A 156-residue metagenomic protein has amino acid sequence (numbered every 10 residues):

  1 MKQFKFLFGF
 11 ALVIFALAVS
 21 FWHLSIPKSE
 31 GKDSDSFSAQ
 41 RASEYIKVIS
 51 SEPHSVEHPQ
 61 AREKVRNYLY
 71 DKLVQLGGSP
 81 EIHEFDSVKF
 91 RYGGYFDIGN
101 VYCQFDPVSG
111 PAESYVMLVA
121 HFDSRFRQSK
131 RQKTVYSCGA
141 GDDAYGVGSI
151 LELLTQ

Functional and structural regions predicted by a protein language model:
M1-K2: N-terminal Lys/Arg-rich, disordered targeting/topogenic segments
K5-W22: Hydrophobic membrane-insertion alpha-helices, especially the h-region of bacterial N-terminal signal peptides
H23-P27: Hydrophobic alpha-helical transmembrane segments in integral membrane proteins
K28-F37, S50-E63, V88-Y92, Q132-A144: Second-shell loop/turn segments in exported
D33-A42, S114: Periplasmic POTRA and POTRA-like interaction domains that precede and scaffold membrane channels/assemblies
S38-Y45, E52, A61, V65-L69 (+2 more regions): Stable alpha-helical elements in mature extracytoplasmic
K47, E52-G110: A non-catalytic alpha/beta surface segment that caps or lines the substrate-entry region of metallo-dependent hydrolase
C103, S114, L118, S124-Q156: Alpha-helical metal-binding/catalytic segments enriched in His/Glu/Asp
